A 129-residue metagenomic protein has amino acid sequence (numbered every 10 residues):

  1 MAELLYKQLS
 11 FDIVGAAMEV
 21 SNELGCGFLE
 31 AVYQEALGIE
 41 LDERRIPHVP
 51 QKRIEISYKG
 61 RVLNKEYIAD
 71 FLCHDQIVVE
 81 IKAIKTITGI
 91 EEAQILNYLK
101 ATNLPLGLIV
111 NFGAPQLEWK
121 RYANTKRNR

Functional and structural regions predicted by a protein language model:
M1-P47, L117, A123-R129: Solvent-exposed, charged helical/coil patches that constitute nucleic-acid or partner-interaction surfaces
G25, A69-I87, Y98: Conserved catalytic cores of phosphodiester-cleaving nucleases, focusing on short active-site segments
D42-K59: A short acidic/basic microdomain associated with nuclease active sites
K82-R129: Nucleic-acid nuclease catalytic cores
